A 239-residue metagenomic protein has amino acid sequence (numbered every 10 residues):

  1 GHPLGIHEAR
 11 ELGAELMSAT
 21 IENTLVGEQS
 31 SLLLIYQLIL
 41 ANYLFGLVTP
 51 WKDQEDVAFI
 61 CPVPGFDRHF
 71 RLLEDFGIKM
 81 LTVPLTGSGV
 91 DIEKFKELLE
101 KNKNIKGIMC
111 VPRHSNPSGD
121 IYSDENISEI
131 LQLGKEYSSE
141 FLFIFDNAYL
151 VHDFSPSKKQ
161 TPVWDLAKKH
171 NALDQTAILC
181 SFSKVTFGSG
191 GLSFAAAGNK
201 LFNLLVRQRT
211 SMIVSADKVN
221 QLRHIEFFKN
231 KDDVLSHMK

Functional and structural regions predicted by a protein language model:
G1-S139, L150-H170: Conserved core of the PLP fold type I
G107, L142-F143, A177: Hydrophobic "anchor" residues on beta-strands that sit immediately upstream of conserved functional sites
G134-F143, A172-L173, K231-D233: Short, charged helix-to-loop "capping" segments that act as catalytic/coupling loops
N147: Walker B catalytic acidic pair
A167-K239: Conserved core segment of the aminotransferase class I/II
